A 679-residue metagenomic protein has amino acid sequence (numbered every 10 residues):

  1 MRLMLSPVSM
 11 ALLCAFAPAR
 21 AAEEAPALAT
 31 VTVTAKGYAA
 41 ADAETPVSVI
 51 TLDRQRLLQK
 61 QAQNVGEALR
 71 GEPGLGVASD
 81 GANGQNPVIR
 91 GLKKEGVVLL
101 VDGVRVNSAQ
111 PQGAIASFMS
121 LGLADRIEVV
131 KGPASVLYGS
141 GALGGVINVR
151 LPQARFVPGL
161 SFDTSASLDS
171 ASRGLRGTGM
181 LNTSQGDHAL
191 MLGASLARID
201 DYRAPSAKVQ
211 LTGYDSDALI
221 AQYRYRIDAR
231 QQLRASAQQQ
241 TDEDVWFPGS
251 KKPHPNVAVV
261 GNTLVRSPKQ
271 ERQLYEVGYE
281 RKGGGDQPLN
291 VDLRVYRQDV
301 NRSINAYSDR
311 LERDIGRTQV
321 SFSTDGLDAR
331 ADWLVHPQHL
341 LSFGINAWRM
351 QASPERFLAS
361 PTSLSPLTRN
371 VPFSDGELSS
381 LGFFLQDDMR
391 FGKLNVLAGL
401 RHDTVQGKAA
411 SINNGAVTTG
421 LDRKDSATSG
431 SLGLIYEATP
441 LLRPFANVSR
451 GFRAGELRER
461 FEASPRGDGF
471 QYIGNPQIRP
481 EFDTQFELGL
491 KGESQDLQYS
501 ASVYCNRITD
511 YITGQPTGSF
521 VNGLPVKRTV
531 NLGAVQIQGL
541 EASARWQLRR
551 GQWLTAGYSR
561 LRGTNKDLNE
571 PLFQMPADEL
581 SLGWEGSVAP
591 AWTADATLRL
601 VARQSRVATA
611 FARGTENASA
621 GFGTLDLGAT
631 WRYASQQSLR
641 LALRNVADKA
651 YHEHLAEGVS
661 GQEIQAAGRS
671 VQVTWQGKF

Functional and structural regions predicted by a protein language model:
V104-K131: Short acidic/polar hinge/loop motifs at secondary-structure boundaries that mediate gating or recognition
N148, F156-P158, D163-S165, T178-Q270 (+1 more regions): Periplasmic-side early beta-strands and strand-to-turn transitions of outer-membrane beta-barrels
A166, T183, A189-L192, Q287-S308 (+6 more regions): Membrane-embedded beta-barrel scaffold of Gram-negative outer-membrane proteins
P205-S206, Y214, R230-L289, D299-F322 (+2 more regions): Flexible loop and strand-edge segments within Gram-negative outer membrane beta-barrel domains
D228, Q338-L340, N346, V371-I508 (+4 more regions): Structural signature of Gram-negative outer-membrane beta-barrels, strongest in the C-terminal barrel of TonB-dependent
G316-W333, L378-G382, I473-R479, Q485 (+5 more regions): Outer membrane beta-barrel strand-and-loop segments of large Gram-negative receptors, especially TonB-dependent
P337-Q338, K393-V396, V405, Y504-I508 (+3 more regions): Gram-negative outer-membrane beta-barrel transporters
F452, Y504-T509, L600-A608, T630-F679: C-terminal beta-signal and adjacent terminal beta-strands/loops of Gram-negative outer-membrane beta-barrel proteins
